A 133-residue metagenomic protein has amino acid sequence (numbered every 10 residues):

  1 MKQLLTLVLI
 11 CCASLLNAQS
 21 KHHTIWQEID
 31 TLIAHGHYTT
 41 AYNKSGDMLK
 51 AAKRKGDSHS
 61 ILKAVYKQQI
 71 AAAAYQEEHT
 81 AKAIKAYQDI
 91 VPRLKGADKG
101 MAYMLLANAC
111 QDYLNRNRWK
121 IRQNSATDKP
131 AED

Functional and structural regions predicted by a protein language model:
M1-I25: Bacterial Sec-dependent N-terminal signal peptides
H22-E28, A34-D133: Extracytoplasmic/secretory-pathway proteins
